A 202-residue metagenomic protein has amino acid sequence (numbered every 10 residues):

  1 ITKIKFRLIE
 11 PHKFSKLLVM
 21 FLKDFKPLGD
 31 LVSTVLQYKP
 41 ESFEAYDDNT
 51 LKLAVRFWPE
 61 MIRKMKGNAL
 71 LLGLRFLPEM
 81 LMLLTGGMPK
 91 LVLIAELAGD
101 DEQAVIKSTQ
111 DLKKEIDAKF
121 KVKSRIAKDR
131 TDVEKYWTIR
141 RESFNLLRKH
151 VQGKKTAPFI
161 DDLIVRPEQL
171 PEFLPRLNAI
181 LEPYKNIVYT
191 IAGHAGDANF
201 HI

Functional and structural regions predicted by a protein language model:
I1-H201: Noncatalytic alpha-helical scaffold of FAD-dependent oxidoreductases
